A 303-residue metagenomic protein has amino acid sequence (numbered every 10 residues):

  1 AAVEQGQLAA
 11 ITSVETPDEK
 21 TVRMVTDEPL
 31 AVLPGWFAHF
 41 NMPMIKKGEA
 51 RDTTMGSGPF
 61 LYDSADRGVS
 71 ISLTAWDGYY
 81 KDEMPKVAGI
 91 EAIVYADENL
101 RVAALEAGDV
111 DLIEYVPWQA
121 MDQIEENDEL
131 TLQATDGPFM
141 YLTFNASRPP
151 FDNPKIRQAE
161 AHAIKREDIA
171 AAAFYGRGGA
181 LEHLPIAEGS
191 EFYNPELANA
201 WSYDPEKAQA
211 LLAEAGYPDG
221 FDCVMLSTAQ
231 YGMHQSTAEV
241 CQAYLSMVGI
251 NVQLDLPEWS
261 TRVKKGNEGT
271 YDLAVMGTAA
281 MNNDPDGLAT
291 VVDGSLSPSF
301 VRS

Functional and structural regions predicted by a protein language model:
L8-V14, K155, M247, N251-R262 (+1 more regions): Extracytoplasmic/peripheral linker and loop segments enriched in polar/acidic and small residues with frequent Thr/Pro
E19-K20, V32-P85, G89-E91, N99 (+2 more regions): Gly/Pro-rich hinge or "lid" segments in bacterial periplasmic/extracellular proteins
V22-M24, G58-L61, I71-S72, A88-I93 (+2 more regions): Short, well-ordered beta-strand elements
G48, G78-Q123, Q242, N251-Q253: Ligand-site clamp/hinge motif
P59, A180-E214, Y231-Q235: Structural transition elements
R67, S190, Q209, A213-M281 (+1 more regions): Ligand/substrate-recognition segments at binding pockets and active sites
D122-Q133, E268-Y271, D284-F300: Ligand-binding "clamshell"
Q123, S147, F151-S190, S236-T237: Periplasmic-binding protein-like
